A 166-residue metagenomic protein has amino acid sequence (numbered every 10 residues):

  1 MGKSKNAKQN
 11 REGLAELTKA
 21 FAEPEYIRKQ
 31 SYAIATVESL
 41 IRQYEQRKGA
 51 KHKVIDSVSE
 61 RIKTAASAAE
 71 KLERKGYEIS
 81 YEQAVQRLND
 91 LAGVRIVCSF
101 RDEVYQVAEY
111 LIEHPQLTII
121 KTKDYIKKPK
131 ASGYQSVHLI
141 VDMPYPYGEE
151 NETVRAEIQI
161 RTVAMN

Functional and structural regions predicted by a protein language model:
G2-K48, V154-N166: An acidic, glycine-/histidine-flanked metal-binding catalytic module
G13, V37, A68-L72, A84 (+1 more regions): Generic structural signal of hydrophobic/aromatic residues within well-ordered alpha-helices of folded domains
K19, Y26-I27, K51, S57-V58 (+1 more regions): Basic, low-complexity intrinsically disordered segments
Y26, Q30, I34, A65 (+2 more regions): Generic alpha-helical secondary structure
A33-Y77: Surface-exposed, low-hydrophobicity interaction/linker segments
S80-N89: Short, flexible, solvent-exposed loop/turn segments with mixed acidic/basic and small polar residues
V85, C98-N166: Long beta-strand-rich cores associated with HINT superfamily self-processing modules
D90-V94: Short amphipathic alpha-helical segments
